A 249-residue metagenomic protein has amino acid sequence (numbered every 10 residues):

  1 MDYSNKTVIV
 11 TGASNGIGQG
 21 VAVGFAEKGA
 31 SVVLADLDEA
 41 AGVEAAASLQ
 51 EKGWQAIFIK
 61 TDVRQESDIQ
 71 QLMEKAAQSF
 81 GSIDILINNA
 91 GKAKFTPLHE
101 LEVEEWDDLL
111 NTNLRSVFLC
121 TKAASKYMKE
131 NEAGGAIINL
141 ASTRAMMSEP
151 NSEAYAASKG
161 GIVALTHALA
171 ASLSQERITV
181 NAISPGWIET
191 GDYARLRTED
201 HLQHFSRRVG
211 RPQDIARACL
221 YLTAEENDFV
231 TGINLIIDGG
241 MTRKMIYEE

Functional and structural regions predicted by a protein language model:
S14-G16: Conserved glycine-rich cofactor-binding loop
I87, S174, T179, V230-G232: Short, small/polar-rich loop/turn modules that mediate ligand/substrate recognition or access, typified
P97-L98, E105-L110, D200-H201: Substrate-binding pocket helix/loop in short-chain dehydrogenase/reductase
T121, S158, T166: Active-site helix of classical SDR
K126, A171-Q175, D228: Alpha-helical segment proximal to the catalytic Tyr-Lys
S142: Residue(s) in the substrate-gating loop at a strand-loop-helix junction that position the organic substrate next
M147, L220, T231-E249: Short C-terminal tail/terminal secondary-structure segment of NAD(P)H-dependent dehydrogenase/reductase domains
